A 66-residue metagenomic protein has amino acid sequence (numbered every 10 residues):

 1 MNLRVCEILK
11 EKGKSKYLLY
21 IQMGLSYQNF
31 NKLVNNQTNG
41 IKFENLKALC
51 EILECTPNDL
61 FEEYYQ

Functional and structural regions predicted by a protein language model:
M1-S15: A short, Lys/Arg-rich alpha-helix, primarily the initiator
C6, Y17, K47, N58: Residues within the helices of the helix-turn-helix
L9, Y20, C50: The alpha-helix within a helix-turn-helix
K10, G24, N35, Y65: Residue-level detection of the helix-turn-helix DNA-binding "recognition helix"
K14-K32: Short alpha-helical DNA-recognition segment
Q37-A48: Short, basic-rich loop-to-helix N-cap that marks the start of a DNA-contacting helix
E54-Q66: Short C-terminal boundary/hinge segments that cap the last helix of small helical domains
